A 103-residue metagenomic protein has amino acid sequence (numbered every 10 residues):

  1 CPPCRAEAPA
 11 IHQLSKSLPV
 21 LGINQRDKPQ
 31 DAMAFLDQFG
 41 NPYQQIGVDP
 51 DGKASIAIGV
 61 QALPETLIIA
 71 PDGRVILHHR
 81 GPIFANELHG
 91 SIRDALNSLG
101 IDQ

Functional and structural regions predicted by a protein language model:
C1-R5, T66: The canonical Cys-X-X-Cys-His
P2, H12, I76: Nucleotide phosphate-binding site architecture
P2, I46-D49: Short gly/ser/thr-rich secondary-structure transition/capping motifs
R5-F39, P50-I56: Structural microenvironment flanking redox-active thiols in thiol-disulfide oxidoreductases
L18, Q44-Q45: Short, conserved active-site loop motifs that form the nucleotide-linked donor/cofactor pocket
D37-P42, D49-L96: Thiol/disulfide oxidoreductase modules built on the thioredoxin-like
G100-Q103: Non-globular targeting/processing and membrane-anchoring segments
